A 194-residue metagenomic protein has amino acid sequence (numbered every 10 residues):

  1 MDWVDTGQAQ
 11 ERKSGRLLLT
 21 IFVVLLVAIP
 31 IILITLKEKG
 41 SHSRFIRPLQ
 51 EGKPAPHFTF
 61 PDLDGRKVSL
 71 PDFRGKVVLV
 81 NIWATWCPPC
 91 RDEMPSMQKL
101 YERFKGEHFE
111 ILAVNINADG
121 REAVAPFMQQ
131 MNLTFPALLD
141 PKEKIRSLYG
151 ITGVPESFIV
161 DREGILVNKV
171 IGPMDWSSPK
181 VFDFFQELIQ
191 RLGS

Functional and structural regions predicted by a protein language model:
M1-P54: N-terminal targeting signals for export/organelle localization
S41-H42, I116-A118: Active-site loop/turn elements of alpha/beta-hydrolase fold enzymes, especially the short glycine-/histidine-rich
H57-V78, F104: A short beta-strand-turn-helix
R74, I82-K99: Conserved redox-active cysteine motifs that mediate thiol-disulfide chemistry, especially di-cysteine Cys-X(1-2)-Cys
K76, M94-V114, Q129: Conserved helix-turn-beta segment immediately C-terminal to the redox Cys motif in thioredoxin-like folds
L112, A125-E163, I171: Short, internal strand/loop/helix patches that form the active-site neighborhood or redox-interaction surface
I159-S194: Thiol-/selenol-based redox modules, centered on thioredoxin-like and closely related oxidoreductase domains
